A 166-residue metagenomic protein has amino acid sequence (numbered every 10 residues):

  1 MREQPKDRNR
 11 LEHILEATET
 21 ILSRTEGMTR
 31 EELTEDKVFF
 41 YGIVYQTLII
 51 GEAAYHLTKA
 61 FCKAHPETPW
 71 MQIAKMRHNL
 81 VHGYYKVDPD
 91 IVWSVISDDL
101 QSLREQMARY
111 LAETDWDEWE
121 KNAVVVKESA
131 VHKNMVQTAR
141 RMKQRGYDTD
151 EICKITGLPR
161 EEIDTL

Functional and structural regions predicted by a protein language model:
M1-N134: Solvent-exposed interaction patches of small proteins and small membrane subunits
H132-L166: Elongated, amphipathic alpha-helical interaction scaffolds
